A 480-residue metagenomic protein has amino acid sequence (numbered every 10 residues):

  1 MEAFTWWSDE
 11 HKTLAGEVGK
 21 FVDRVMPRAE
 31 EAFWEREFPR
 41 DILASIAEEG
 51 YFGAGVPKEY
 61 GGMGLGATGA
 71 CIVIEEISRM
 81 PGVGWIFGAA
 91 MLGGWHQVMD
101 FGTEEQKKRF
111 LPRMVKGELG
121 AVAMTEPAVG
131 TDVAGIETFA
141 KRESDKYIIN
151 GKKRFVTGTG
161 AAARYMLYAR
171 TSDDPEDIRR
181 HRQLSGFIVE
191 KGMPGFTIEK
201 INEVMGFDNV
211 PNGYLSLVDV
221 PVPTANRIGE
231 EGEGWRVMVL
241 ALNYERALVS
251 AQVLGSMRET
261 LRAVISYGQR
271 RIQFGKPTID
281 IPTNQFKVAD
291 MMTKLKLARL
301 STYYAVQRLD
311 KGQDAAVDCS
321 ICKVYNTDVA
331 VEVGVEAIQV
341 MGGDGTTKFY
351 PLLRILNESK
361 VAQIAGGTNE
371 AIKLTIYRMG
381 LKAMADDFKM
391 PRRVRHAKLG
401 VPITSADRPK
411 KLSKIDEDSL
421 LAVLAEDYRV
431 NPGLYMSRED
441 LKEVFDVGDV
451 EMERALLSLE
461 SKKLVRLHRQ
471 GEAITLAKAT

Functional and structural regions predicted by a protein language model:
M1-G84, F101-Q106, K116-G117, R142-Y147 (+3 more regions): Alpha-helical interface subdomain recognition
G82-E105, G130-V133: N-terminal glycine-rich flavin-associated loop
G135, G192-P223: Flexible, small-/acidic-enriched active-site or ligand-binding loops
K146, N150-I198: A short core secondary-structure module
S413-E417, R469-T480: Short, cationic-aromatic polyanion-contact patches
V430-V444: Short acidic, hydrophobic short linear motifs in intrinsically disordered regions
D446-S461: Short amphipathic alpha-helical interaction segments
E460-Q470: A short, conserved structural fragment
